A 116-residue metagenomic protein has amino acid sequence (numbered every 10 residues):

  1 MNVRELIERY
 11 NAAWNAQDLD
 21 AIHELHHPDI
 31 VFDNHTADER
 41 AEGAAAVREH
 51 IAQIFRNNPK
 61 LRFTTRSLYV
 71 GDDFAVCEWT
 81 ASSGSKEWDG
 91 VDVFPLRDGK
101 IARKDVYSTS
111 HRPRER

Functional and structural regions predicted by a protein language model:
N2, D18, R48-R116: A beta-strand edge to alpha-helix "cap/lid" segment located at domain peripheries
E5-A13: Solvent-exposed, amphipathic alpha-helical segments
A13, F32-D33, E78, S82: Alpha-helix C-capping/helix-to-loop hinge sites
A16-V31: Short, well-ordered alpha-helical segments enriched in acidic and aromatic residues
V31-A41, R56-N57: A short gly/proline-enriched turn/hairpin at secondary-structure junctions
E39-E49: Short beta-edge strand/loop motif at the mouth of beta-sheet-based domains
